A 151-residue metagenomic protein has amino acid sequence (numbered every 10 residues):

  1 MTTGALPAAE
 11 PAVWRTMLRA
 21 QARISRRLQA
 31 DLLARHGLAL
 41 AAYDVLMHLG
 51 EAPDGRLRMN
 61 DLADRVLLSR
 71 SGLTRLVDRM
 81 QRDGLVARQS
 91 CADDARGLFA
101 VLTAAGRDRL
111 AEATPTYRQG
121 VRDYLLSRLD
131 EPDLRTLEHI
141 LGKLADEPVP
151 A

Functional and structural regions predicted by a protein language model:
M1-A8, E131-A151: C-terminal regulatory/oligomerization modules of transcriptional regulators
M1-H36: N-terminal leader segment of winged-helix/HTH proteins
W14-L18, A22, L67, R107 (+1 more regions): Short amphipathic alpha-helical segments with heptad-repeat character
R15, D44-M47, A111, E138: A cross-family signal for key residues in well-ordered alpha-helices that form functional helical elements
R26-S69: N-terminal helix-turn-helix DNA-binding core of bacterial DNA-binding proteins
M59, V77-D78: Short, hydrophobic-biased segments on the C-terminal half of alpha helices that form "recognition helices"
D78-R135: Charged, amphipathic alpha-helical coiled-coil/dimerization segments
